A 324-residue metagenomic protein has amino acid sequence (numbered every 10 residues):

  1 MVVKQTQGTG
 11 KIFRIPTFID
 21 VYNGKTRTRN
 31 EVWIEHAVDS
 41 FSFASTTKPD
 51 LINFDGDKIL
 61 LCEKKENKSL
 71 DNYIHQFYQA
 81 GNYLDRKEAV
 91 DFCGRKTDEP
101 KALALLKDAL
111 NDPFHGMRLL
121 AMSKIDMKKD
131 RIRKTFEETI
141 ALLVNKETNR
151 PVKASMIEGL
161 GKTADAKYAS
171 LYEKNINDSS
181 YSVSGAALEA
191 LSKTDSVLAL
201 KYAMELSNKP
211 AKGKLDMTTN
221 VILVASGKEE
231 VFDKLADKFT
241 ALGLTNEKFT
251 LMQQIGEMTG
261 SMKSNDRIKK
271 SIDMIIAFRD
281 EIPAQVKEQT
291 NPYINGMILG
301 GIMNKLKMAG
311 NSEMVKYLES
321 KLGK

Functional and structural regions predicted by a protein language model:
M1-E138, L142-K153, N177-S180, S184: Non-catalytic accessory/interaction domains
K58-C62, L84-T97, D108, R118-R131 (+7 more regions): Structural detector for internal amphipathic alpha-helices that build alpha-solenoid repeat scaffolds
E66-Q76, D98-L110, D130-N145, D165-N177 (+4 more regions): Amphipathic alpha-helical scaffolding segments comprising HEAT/armadillo-like alpha-solenoid repeats
P113, K129, I275, R279-I282 (+1 more regions): Sec/Tat-exported extracytoplasmic proteins
D237, Q254, L322-K324: C-terminal/peripheral segments of proteins
I294-K324: Eukaryotic acidic, Ser/Thr-rich intrinsically disordered low-complexity regions
